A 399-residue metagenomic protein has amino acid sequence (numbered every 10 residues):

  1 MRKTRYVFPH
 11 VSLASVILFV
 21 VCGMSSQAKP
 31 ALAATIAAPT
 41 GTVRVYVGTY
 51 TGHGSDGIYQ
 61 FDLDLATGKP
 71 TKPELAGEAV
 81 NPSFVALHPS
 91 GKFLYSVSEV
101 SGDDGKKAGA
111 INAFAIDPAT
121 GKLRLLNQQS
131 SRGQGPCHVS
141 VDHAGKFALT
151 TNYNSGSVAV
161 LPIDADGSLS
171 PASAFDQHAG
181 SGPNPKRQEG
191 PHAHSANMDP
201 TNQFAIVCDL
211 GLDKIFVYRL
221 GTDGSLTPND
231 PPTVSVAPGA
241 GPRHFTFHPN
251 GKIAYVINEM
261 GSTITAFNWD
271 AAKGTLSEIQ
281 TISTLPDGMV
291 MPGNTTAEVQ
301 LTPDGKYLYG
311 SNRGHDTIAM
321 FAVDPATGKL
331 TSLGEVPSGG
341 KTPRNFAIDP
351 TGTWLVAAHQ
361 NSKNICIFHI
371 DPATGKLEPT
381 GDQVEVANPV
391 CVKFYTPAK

Functional and structural regions predicted by a protein language model:
I36-T40, G54, A79-S90, R132-H143 (+6 more regions): Beta-rich, blade/repeat-based domains predominating in secreted/periplasmic proteins but also intracellular
T51-G54, E99-D104, N154-S157, L212-D213 (+3 more regions): Short glycine/acidic-enriched loop and turn motifs that connect beta-strands
F61-G68, F114-G121, L161-S170, Y218-L226 (+3 more regions): Short loop/turn segments immediately following beta-strands, especially the blade-tip and inter-blade linker loops
T71-G145: Blade-loop segments of beta-propeller domains
T71-G77, R124-Q129, G180-K186, N229-S235 (+3 more regions): A short beta-strand motif characteristic of beta-propeller blades
N294-Q360: Loop/turn-rich, solvent-exposed surfaces of beta-rich toroidal or solenoidal domains
Q360-H369, A373-K399: Blade-level signature of beta-propeller repeat domains, shared across WD40, Kelch, NHL, RCC1 and BNR/Asp-box propellers
